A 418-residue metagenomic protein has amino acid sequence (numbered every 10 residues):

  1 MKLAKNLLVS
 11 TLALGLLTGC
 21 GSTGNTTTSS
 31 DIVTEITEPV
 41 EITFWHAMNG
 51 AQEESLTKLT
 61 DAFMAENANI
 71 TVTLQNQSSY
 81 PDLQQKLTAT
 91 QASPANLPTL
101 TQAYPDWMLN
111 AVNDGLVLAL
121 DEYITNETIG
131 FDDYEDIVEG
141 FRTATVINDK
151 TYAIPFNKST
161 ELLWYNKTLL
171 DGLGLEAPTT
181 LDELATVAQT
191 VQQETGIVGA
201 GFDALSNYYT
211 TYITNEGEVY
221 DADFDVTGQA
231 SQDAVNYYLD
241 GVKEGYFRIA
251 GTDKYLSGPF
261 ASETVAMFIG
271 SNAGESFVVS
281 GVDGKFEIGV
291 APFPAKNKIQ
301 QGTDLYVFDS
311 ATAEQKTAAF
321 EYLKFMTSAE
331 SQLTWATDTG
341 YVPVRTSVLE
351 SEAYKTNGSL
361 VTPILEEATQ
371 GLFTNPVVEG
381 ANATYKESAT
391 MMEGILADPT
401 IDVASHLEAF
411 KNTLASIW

Functional and structural regions predicted by a protein language model:
M1-T43, A65, E408, N412-W418: Short, low-complexity disordered leader/linker segments with a strong preference for bacterial N-terminal type II
T37-N49, I70-Q75, T99-L100, A200 (+1 more regions): Short, well-ordered beta-strand elements
N49-T71, S388: Short, polar/charged alpha-helical segment
A62, E66-D136, L173, A266-M267 (+1 more regions): Extracytoplasmic "Venus flytrap"/periplasmic binding protein-like
E66, T88, S280-Y341: Extracytoplasmic/periplasmic substrate-recognition and gating elements
P105-T160, Q193, T214, E287-A291 (+2 more regions): Hinge/lid segment of periplasmic solute-binding proteins
V187-T190, E194, D223-A250: Glycine-centered hinge/linker elements that transmit conformational signals in sensory and ligand-binding systems
T337-T390, G394-I395: Long, aromatic- and glycine/proline-rich binding clefts that accommodate carbohydrate-like moieties
